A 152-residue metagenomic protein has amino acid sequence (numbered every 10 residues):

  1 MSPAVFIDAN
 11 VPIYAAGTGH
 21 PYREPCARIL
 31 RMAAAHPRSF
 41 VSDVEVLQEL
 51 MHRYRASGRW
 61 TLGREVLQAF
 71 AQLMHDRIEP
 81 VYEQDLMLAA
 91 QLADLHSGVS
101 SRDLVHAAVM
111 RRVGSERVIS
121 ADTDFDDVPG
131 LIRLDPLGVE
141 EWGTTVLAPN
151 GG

Functional and structural regions predicted by a protein language model:
M1-S42, R55-R64, E140-G152: Short, well-structured N-terminal submotif of metal-dependent ribonuclease cores
S2-A4, A107, R112-G152: Acidic, PIN/NYN-like endoribonuclease modules and their adjacent C-terminal/linker elements
D8, D103, D122: Acidic active-site catalytic centers that drive phospho-/nucleotidyl reactions and related ester hydrolyses
V11, E49-L50, L88: A general alpha-helix detector
A16, Y54, A93, P129-I132: Short, flexible helix/strand-to-coil boundary loops that buttress conserved ligand/catalytic motifs in alpha/beta
A35-P37, L73, L95, V128: Structured helix-beta-strand junction loops
M51, R55-R77: Active-site-proximal, substrate-binding regions of enzyme catalytic domains and RNA-binding/basic surfaces
D76-I119: Active-site neighborhoods of divalent-metal-dependent phosphate/nucleic-acid chemistry enzymes
